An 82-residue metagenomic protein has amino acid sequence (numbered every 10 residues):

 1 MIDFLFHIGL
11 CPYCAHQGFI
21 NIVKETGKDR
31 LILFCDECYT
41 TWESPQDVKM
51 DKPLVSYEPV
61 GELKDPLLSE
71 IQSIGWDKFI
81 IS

Functional and structural regions predicted by a protein language model:
M1-I8, V23-D29: Short, flexible, mixed-charge glycine/proline-rich loop motifs that serve as phosphate/nucleic-acid-contacting
C11-C14, C35: Short cysteine-rich clusters marking metal-coordination/redox-active sites
N21-E25, P45-D47: Short Cys/His-rich "knuckle" micro-motifs
D29-T41: Cysteine-rich micro-motifs
Y39-S56: Short metal-binding segments enriched for Cys and/or His
P53-S82: Acidic, proline/glycine-rich low-complexity IDRs
